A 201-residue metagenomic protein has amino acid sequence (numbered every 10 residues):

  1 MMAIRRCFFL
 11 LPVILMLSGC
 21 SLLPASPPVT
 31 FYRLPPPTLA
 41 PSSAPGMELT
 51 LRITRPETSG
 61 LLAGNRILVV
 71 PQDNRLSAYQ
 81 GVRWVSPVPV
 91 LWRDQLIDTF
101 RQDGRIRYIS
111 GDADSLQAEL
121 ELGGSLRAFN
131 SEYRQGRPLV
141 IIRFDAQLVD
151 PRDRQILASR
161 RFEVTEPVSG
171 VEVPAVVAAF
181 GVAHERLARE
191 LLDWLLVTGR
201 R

Functional and structural regions predicted by a protein language model:
M1-C20: Sec-dependent bacterial lipoprotein signal peptides
C20-P89, V197-R201: A structural "domain/chain start" motif
L22-S42, M47, D98, D103-D153 (+1 more regions): Surface-exposed short loop/turn segments
P56, S125-F129, E163: Generic short beta-strand segments
R75-R83, R152-D193: Short secondary-structure boundary motifs at beta->alpha junctions and helix caps
P89, R93-I97, D103, H184 (+2 more regions): Extracytoplasmic/secreted envelope proteins and their assembly/folding machinery, especially bacterial periplasmic
Q102-I109, D193-R201: Surface-exposed helix-capping loop/turn segments at secondary-structure junctions
